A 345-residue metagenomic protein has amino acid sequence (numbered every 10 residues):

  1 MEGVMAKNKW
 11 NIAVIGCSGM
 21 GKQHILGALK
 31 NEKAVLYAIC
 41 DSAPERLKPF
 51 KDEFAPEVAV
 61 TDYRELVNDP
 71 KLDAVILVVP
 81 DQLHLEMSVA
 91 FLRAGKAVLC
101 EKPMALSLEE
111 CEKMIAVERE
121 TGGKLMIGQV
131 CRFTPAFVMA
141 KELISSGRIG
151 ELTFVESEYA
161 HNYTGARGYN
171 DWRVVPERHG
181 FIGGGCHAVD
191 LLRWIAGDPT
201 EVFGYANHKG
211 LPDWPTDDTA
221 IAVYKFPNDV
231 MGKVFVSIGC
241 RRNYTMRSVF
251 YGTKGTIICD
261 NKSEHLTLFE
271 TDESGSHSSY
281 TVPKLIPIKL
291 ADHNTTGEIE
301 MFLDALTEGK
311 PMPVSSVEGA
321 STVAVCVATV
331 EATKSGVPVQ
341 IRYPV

Functional and structural regions predicted by a protein language model:
M1-K9, V14, A34, A74-L77 (+1 more regions): C-terminal helix-rich "cap/oligomerization" subdomain common to oxidoreductases
E2-A6, A74-R132, G147: Beta-strand-loop-alpha-helix segment that lines the small-molecule cofactor/substrate pocket of alpha/beta enzymes
E2-F54: N-terminal Rossmann-like dinucleotide-binding module
P56-Y63: Conserved SAM-binding strand-loop segment of SAM-dependent methyltransferases
G95, Y169-E177, S276-L285: Short glycine/proline- and charge-enriched loop/turn segments that cap or connect secondary-structure elements
K124, C131-W214, G336: Predominantly a Rossmann-like dinucleotide-binding segment in NAD(P)-dependent oxidoreductases
V189-H265, T296-M312, P344-V345: Contiguous beta-strand/loop segments that form the cofactor/metal-binding neighborhood of enzyme cores
